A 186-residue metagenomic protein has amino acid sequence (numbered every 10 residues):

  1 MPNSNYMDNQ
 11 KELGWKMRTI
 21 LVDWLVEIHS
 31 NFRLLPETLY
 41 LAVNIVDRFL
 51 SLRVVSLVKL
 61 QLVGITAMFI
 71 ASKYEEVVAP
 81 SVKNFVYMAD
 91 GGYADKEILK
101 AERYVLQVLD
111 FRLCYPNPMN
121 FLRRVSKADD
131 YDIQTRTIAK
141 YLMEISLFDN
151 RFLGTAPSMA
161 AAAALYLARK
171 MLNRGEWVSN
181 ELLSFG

Functional and structural regions predicted by a protein language model:
M1-G186: Acidic, serine/threonine-rich low-complexity regulatory regions at protein termini of eukaryotic cell-cycle
